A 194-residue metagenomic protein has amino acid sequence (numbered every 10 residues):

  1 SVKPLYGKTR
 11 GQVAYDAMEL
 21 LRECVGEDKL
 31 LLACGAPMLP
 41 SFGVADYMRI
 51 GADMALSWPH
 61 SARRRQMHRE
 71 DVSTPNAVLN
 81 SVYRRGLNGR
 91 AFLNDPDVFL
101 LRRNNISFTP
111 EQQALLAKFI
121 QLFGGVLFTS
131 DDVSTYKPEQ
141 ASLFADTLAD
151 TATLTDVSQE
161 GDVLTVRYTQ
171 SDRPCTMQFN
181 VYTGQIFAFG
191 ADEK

Functional and structural regions predicted by a protein language model:
S1: Active-site groove signature of glycoside hydrolases
P4: Carbohydrate-binding/catalytic loop surfaces
G7-K194: Active-site-proximal substrate-binding groove within the catalytic cores of carbohydrate-active enzymes
